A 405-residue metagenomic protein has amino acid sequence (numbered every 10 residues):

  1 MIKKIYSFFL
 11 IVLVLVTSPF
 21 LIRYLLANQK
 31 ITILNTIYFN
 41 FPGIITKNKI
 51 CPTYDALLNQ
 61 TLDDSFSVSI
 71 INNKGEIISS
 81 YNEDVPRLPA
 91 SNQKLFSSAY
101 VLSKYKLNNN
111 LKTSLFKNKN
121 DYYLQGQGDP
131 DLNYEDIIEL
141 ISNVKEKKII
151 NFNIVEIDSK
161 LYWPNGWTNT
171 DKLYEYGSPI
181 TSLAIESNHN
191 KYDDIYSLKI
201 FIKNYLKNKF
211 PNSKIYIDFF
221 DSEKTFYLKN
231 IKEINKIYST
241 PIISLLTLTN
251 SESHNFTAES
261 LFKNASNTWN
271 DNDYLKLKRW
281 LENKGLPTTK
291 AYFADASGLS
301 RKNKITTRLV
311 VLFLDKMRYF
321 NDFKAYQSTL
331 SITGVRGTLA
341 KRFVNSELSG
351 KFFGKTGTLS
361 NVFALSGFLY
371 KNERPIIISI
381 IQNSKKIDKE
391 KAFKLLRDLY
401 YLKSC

Functional and structural regions predicted by a protein language model:
M1-L15: N-terminal Sec-pathway targeting helices
L25-P86, L107-N108, S142-I149: Beta-lactamase-like hydrolase cores
D63-S65, A90-Q93, N108-N110, K119 (+8 more regions): Extracytoplasmic
N72, L102, L115-K117, G126-P130 (+5 more regions): A mature extracytoplasmic/lumenal domain signature
G75, P89-L107, L183, F201 (+3 more regions): Active-site SXXK
I78-S80, F262, S266-C405: Small-residue-rich helix-loop
K112-W163, T168, L173-E186: Active-site-adjacent, His/Asp/Glu-enriched structural segments that form or flank metal-binding and acid/base networks
K147-I149, H189-T329: A small/polar active-site loop signature that marks catalytic segments
